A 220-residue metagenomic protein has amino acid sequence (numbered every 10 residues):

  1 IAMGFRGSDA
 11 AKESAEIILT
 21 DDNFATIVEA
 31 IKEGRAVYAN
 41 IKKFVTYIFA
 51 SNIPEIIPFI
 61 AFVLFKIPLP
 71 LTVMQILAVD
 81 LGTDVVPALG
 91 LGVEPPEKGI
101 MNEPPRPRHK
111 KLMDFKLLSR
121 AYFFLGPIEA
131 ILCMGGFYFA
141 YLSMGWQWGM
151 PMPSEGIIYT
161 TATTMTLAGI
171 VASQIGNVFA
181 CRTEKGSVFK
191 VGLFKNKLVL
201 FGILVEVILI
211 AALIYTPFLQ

Functional and structural regions predicted by a protein language model:
G4-K185: Membrane-embedded transport module
M113, L118, K185-V205: C-terminal membrane-solvent junction of multi-pass transporters and transport-like membrane proteins
I131-Y138, V205-Q220: Hydrophobic alpha-helical transmembrane segments in multi-pass integral membrane proteins
Y159-T160, I170-V171, R182, L193 (+2 more regions): A structural signal for short secondary-structure junctions
